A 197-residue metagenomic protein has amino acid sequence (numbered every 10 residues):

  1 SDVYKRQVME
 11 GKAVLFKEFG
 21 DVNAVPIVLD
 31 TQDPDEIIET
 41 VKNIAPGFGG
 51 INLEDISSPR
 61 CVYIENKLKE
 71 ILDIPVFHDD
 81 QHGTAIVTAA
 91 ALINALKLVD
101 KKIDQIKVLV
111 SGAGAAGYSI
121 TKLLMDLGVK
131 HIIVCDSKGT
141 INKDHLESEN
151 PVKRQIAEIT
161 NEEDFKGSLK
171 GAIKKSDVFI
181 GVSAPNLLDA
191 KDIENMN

Functional and structural regions predicted by a protein language model:
D2-Y4: Short, small-residue-biased leader/transition segments that mark boundaries at the very start of proteins
R6-E10, D33-G83: Phosphate/diphosphate ligand-binding glycine-rich loop within oxidoreductases
P26-I27, N52-D55, V76-D79, V110 (+2 more regions): General beta-strand structural signal in soluble alpha/beta enzymes
D35, V152-I193: A structured beta-alpha segment of the ubiquitous adenosine-cofactor-binding alpha/beta core
A45, I103, A172-I173, I193-M196: A short, aliphatic-rich alpha-helical micro-motif
H78-N94: A glycine-rich, Thr/Ser-enriched phosphate-binding loop motif common to dinucleotide/cofactor-binding enzymes
S111, L127-Q155: NAD(P)-binding Rossmann-fold cofactor-contacting core
G117-Y118: N-terminal Rossmann-fold NAD(P) dinucleotide-binding loop
